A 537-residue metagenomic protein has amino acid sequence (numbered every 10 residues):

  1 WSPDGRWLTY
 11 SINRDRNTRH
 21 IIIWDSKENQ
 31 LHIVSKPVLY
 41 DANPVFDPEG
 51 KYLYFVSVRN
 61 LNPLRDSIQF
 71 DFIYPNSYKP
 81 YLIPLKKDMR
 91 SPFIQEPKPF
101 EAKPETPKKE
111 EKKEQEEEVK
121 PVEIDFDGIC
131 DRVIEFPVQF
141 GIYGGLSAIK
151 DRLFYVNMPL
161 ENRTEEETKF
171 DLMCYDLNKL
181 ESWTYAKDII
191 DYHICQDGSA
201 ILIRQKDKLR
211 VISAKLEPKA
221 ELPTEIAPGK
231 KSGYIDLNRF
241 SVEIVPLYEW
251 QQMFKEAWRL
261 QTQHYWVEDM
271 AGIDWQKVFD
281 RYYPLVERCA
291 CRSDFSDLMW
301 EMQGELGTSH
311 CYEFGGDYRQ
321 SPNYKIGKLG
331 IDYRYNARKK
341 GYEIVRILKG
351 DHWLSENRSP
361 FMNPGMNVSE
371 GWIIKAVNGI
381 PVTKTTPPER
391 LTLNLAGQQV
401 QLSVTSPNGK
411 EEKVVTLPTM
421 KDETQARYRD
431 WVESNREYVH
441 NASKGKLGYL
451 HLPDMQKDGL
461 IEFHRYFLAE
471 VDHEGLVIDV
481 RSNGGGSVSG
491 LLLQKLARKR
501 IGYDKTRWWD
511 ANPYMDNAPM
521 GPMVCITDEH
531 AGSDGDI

Functional and structural regions predicted by a protein language model:
W1-S11, T18, L31-L53, N62 (+3 more regions): Conserved beta-propeller blade repeats
P3-I22, S26-E28, I33-A42, V56-E111 (+4 more regions): A flexible loop/linker signature enriched in serine peptidases of the S9 family
I21-I23, P80-L82, V133, L153 (+5 more regions): Hydrophobic beta-strand positions in blades of beta-propellers and related beta-sheet-rich domains
N29-I33, R90, R132-V133, L180-S182 (+3 more regions): Predominantly a core beta-strand signature of beta-propeller blades across repeat-based propeller domains
K120-Q139: A short helix->beta-strand "capping" segment at the edge of beta-propeller domains
K231-Y312, R338, Y342, W353: Terminal targeting/pro-maturation regions of precursor/exported proteins
H264, D351-F361, E370, K375 (+1 more regions): Cleft-lining beta-strand/loop regions that shape enzyme active-site pockets
S309-E356, E437-N441: PDZ/PDZ-like peptide-tail recognition elements
